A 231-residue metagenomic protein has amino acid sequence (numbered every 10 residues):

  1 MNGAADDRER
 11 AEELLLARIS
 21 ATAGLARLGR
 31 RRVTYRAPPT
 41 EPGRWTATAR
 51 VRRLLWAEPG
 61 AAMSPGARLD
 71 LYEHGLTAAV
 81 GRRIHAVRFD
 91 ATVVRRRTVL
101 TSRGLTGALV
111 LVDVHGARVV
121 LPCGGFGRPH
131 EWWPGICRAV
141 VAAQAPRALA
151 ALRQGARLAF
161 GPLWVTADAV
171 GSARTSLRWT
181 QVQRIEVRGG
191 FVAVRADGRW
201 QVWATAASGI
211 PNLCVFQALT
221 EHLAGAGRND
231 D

Functional and structural regions predicted by a protein language model:
M1-D231: Eukaryotic intrinsically disordered, low-complexity regulatory linkers and tails enriched in Ser/Thr/Pro
